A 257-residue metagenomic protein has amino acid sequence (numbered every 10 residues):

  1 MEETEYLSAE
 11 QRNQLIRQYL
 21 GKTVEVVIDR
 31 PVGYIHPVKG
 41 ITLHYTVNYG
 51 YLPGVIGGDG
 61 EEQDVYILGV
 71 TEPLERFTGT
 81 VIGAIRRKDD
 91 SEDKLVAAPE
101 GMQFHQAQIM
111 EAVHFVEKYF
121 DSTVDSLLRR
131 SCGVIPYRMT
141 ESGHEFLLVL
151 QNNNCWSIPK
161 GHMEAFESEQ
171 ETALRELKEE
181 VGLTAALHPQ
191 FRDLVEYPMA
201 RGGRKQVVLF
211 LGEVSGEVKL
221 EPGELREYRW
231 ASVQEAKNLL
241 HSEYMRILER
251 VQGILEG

Functional and structural regions predicted by a protein language model:
E2-L127: Hydrophobic N-terminal alpha-helices or hydrophobic patches in metabolic proteins across all domains of life
V47, Q63, R130-C132, H144 (+2 more regions): Change "...and in nucleic-acid phosphodiester-cleaving endonucleases..." to "...and in nucleic-acid processing enzymes
Y51, S157, W230: Short aromatic/basic micro-patch
V55, V70-T71, G101-M102, R138-E141 (+2 more regions): Short loop segments at secondary-structure junctions
M110-L128, C132, E227-G257: A generic hydrophobic-segment detector
V124-F146: Conserved N-terminal beta-strand and adjoining loop/helix that marks the start of the Nudix/MutT-like hydrolase domain
V149-L150: Gly/Ser-enriched beta-turn/beta-hairpin loop segments
M163-V251: Unchanged
